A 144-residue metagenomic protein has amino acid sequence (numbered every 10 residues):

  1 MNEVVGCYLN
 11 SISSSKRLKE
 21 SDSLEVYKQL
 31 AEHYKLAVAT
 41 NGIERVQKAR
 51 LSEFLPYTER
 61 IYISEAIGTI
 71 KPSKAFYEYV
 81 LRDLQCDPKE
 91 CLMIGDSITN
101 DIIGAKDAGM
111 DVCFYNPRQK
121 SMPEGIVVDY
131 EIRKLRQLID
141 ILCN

Functional and structural regions predicted by a protein language model:
M1-E25: Metal-dependent phosphoesterase signature
L24, K28, K35-N144: Asp-based, Mg2+/Mn2+-dependent phosphohydrolase catalytic module
